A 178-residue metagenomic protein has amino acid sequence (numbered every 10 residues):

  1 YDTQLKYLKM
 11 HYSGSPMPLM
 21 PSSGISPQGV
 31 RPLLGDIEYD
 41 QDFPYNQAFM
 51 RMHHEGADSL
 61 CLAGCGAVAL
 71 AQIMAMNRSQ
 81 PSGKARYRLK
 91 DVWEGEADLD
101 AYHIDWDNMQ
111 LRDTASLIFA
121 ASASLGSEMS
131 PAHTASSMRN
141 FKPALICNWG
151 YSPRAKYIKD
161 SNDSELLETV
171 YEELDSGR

Functional and structural regions predicted by a protein language model:
Y1-S152, L167, D175-R178: Active-site-adjacent structural elements in enzyme catalytic domains
R154-I158: Blade-edge beta-strand/turn elements of extracellular beta-propeller and related beta-sheet repeat scaffolds
N162-E172: Surface-exposed ligand/attachment interfaces on beta-rich extracellular proteins
